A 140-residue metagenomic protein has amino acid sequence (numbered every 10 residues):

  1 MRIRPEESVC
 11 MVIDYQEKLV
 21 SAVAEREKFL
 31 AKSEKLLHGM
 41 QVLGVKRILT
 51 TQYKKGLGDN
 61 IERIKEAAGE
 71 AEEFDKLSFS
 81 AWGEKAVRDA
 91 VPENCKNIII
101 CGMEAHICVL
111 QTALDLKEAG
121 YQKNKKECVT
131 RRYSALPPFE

Functional and structural regions predicted by a protein language model:
R2, E6-V9, G56-E140: Active-site-adjacent betaalpha module
P5-S8, V23-I48, K54: A short alpha/beta connector and helix-capping loop motif
V9-Y15: N-terminal nucleotide-binding beta1-loop-alpha1 segment
D14, K46-I48, N94: Generic alpha-helical hydrophobic packing signal
Y15, L49-Q52, G102, E127: A cross-domain feature marking catalytic cores of carbohydrate-active enzymes and several ubiquitous metabolic/repair
E17-A22: Short acidic, Gly/Ser-rich segments with clustered Asp/Glu that frequently serve as metal-coordination loops in enzyme
